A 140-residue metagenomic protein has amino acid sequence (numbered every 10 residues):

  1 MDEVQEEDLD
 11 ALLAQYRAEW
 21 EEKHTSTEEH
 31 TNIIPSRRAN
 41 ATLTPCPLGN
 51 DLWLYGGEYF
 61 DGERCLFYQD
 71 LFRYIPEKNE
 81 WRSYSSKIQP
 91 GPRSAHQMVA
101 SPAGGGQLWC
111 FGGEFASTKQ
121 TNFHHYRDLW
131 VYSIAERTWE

Functional and structural regions predicted by a protein language model:
M1-E140: Kelch-like beta-propeller repeat domains
